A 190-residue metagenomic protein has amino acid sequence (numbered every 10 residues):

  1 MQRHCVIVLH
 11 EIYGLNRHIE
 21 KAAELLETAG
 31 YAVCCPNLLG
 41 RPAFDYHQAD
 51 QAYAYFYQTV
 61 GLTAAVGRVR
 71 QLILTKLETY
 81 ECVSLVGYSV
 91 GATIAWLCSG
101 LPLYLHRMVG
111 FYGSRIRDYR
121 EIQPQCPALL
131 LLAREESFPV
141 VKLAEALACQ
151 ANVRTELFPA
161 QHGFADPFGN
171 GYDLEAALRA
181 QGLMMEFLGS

Functional and structural regions predicted by a protein language model:
Q2-E78: Serine-hydrolase catalytic machinery in alpha/beta-hydrolase-like enzymes
L77-Y88: Alpha/beta-hydrolase fold nucleophile elbow
G87-G91, A95: Gly/Ala-rich beta-loop-alpha elbow adjacent to hydrolase catalytic centers
Y104-S114: A conserved short beta-strand
P124, L130-L132: Short beta-strand/loop motif that positions the catalytic acidic residue of the alpha/beta-hydrolase fold
R134-V140: Acidic catalytic loop of the alpha/beta-hydrolase fold
V141-V153: Conserved loop-alpha-helix segment in the C-terminal half of the alpha/beta-hydrolase fold that carries the catalytic
V153-S190: C-terminal catalytic histidine-bearing segment of alpha/beta-hydrolase fold enzymes
